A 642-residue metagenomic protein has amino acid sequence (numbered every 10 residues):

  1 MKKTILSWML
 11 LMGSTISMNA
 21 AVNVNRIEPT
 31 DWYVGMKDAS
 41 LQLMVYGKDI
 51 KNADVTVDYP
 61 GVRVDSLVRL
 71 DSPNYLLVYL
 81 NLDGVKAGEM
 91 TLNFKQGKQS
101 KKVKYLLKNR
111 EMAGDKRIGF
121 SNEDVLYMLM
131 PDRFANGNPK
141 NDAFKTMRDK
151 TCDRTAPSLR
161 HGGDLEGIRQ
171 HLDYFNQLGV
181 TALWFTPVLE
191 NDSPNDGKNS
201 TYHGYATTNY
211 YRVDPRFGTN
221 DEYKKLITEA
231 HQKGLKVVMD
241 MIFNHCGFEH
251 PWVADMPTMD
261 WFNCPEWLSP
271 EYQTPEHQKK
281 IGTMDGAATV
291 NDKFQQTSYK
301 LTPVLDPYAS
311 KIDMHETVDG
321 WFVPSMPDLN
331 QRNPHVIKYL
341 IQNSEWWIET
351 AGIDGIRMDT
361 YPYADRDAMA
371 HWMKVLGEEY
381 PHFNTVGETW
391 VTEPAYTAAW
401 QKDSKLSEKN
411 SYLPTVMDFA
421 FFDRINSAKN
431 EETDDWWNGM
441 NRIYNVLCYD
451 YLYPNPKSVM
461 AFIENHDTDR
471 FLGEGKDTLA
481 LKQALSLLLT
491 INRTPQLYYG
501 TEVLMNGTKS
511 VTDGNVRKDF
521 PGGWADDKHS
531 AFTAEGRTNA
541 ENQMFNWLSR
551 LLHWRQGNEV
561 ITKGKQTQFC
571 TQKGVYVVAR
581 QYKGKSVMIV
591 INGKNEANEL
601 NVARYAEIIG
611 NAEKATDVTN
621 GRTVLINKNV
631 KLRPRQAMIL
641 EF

Functional and structural regions predicted by a protein language model:
M1-R26: Bacterial Sec-dependent N-terminal signal peptides
A20, K98-K102, L106-V125, N176 (+1 more regions): Carbohydrate-interacting/catalytic domains
A21-K51, N109: Beta-strand/beta-sandwich contexts
K37-G97: Immunoglobulin-like IPT/TIG beta-sandwich domains and homologous Ig-like subdomains
Y127, L183-F185, V237-M239, I356 (+3 more regions): Hydrophobic faces of well-ordered beta-strands that scaffold small-molecule active sites in alpha/beta enzyme cores
A135-E345, T350, M369-E378, T389 (+5 more regions): Substrate-binding/active-site clefts of carbohydrate-active enzymes
H245, N343-E345, E349-P454, K476-T478 (+6 more regions): Active-site-proximal helices and loops of the catalytic beta/alpha 8
P456-K476: Active-site clefts of carbohydrate-active enzymes
